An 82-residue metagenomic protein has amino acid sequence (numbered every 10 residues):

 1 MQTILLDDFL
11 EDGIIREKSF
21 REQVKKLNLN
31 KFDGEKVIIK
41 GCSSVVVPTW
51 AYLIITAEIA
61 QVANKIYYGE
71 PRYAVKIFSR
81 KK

Functional and structural regions predicted by a protein language model:
M1-K36, C42-K82: N-terminal and secondary-structure boundary signal
